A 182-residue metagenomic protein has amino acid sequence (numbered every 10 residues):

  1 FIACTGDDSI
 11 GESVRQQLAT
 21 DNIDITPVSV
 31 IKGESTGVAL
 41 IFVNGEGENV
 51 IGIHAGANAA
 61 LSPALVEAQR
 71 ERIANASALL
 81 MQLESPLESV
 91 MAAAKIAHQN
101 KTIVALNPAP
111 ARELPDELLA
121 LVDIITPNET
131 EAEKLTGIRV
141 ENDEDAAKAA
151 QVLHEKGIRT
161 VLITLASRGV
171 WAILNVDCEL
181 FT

Functional and structural regions predicted by a protein language model:
F1-A78, K95: Conserved N-terminal subdomain of the carbohydrate kinase-like
V66, A132-E133, V170: A generic structural signal for short hydrophobic patches within well-formed alpha-helices
A97-A105: Short beta-strand/loop segments at the ligand-binding rim of alpha/beta enzyme cores
Q99, R112-E117, D143-T182: Conserved phosphate-binding/catalytic region of the ribokinase-like
I103, D123-I124, T160: Proline-centered loop/turn at the N-terminus of a beta-strand
V122-T130: Non-cysteine beta-strand/loop elements that form the S-adenosyl-L-methionine
